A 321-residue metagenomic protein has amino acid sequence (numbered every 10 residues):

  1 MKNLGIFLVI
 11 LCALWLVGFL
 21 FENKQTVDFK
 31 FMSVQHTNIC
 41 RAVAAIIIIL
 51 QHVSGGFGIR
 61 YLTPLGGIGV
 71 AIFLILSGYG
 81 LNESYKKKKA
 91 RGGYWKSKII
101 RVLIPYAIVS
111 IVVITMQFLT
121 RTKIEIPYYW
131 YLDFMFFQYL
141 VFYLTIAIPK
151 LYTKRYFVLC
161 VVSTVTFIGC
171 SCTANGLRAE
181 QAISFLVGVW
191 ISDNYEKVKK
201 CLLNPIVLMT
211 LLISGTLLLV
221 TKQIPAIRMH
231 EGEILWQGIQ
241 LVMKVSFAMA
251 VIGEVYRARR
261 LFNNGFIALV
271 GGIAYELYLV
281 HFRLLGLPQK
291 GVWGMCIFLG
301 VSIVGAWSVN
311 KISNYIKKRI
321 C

Functional and structural regions predicted by a protein language model:
M1-V165, C201, I273, G291-C321: Membrane-cytosol interface segments of multi-pass membrane proteins, especially ER/Golgi lipid-handling enzymes
K2-F7, T37, R41, L119-E125 (+4 more regions): Aromatic-enriched alpha-helical transmembrane segments of multi-pass intramembrane proteins
N3-W15, G67, L76-Y79, Y106 (+3 more regions): Alpha-helical transmembrane segments of multi-pass integral membrane proteins
G55-F57, Q117, L177, F282-L287: Active-site environment of divalent metal-dependent phosphoester hydrolases
F137, A182-I183, L284: Short phosphate-engaging motifs
